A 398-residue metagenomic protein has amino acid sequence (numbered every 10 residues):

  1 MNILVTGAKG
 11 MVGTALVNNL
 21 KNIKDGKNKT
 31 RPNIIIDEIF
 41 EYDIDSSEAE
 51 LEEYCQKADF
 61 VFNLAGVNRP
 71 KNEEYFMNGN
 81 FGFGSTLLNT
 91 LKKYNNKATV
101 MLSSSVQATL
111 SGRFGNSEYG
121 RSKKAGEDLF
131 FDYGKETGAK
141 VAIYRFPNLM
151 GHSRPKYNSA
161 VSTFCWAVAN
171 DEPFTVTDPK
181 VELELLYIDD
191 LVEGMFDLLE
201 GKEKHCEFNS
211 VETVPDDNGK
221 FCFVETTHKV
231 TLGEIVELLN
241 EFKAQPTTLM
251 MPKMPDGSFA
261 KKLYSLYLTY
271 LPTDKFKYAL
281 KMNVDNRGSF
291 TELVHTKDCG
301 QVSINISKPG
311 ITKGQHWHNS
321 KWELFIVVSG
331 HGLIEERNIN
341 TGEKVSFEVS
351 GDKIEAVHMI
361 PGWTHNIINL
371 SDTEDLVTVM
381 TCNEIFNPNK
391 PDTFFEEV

Functional and structural regions predicted by a protein language model:
M1-G26: N-terminal Rossmann NAD(P)H-binding glycine-rich loop of SDR-like oxidoreductase domains
I44-F81, T86, T90-K93, Q107-F114: NAD(P)H-binding glycine-rich loop region in Rossmannoid oxidoreductase-like domains and their noncatalytic homologs
N116-Y144, A160-N170: Active-site Tyr-X1-5-Lys
P155-T163, D178-G201, H205-E207, L232-E237: Substrate-positioning beta->alpha
W166-L186, C206, P215-E225: A conserved pocket-lining segment of Rossmann-fold NAD(P)-dependent short-chain dehydrogenase/reductase
D197, G201-M282: Mid/C-terminal beta-alpha module of Rossmann-like enzyme folds, strongest in SDR-family dehydrogenases/epimerases
D274-Q315: A short glycine-rich, His/Asp/Glu-containing loop-to-beta-strand
T341-E343, I368-V398: Double-stranded beta-helix
